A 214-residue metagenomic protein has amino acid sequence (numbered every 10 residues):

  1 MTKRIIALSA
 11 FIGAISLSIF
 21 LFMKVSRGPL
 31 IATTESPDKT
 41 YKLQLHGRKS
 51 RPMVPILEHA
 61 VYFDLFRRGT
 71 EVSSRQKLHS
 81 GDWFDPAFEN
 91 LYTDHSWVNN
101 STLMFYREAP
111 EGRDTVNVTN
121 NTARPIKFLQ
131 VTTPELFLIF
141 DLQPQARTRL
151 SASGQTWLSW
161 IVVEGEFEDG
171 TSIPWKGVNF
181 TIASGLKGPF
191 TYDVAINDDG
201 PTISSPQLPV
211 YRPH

Functional and structural regions predicted by a protein language model:
R4-R113, V118, Y211-H214: Exposed acidic/polar residues on beta-strands and adjacent loops within beta-sheet cores, strongest in beta-propeller
Q44-S50, R124-V131, E135: N-terminal targeting signals for Sec/Tat export/insertion, comprising classic cleavable signal peptides
V61, D114, R124-L129, S159-I161: Short beta-strand/loop motifs in extracellular/secreted proteins, especially within beta-sandwich accessory domains
G81-D94, R149-S151, I182-T191: Short, surface-exposed linear segments at secondary-structure transitions and domain or protein termini
L103-F105, S159-E168: Short, aromatic- and glycine-rich surface loops/edge beta-strands on solvent-exposed regions
G112-T119, K127-P144, R149, E166-H214: Intrinsically disordered, low-complexity segments enriched in small/polar residues
R149-W160: Short Pro-Gly-centered beta-turn/loop motif in secreted/extracellular proteins
